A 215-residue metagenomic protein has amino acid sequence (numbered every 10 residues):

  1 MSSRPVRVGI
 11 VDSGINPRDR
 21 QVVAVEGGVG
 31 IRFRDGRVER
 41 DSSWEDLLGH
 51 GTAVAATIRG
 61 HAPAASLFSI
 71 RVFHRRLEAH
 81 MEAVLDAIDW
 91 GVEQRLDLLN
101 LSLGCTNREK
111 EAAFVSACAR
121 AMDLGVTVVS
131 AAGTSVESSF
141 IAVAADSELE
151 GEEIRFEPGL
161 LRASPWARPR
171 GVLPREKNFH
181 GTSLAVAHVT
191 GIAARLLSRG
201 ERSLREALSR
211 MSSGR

Functional and structural regions predicted by a protein language model:
M1-H61, A65, D86, R170: Active-site core segment of subtilase-fold serine proteases
R7, S66, G125-T127, S139-I141: Proline-centered loop/turn at the N-terminus of a beta-strand
V11-G14, I70-H74, L101-C105, A131-G133 (+2 more regions): Active-site-proximal beta-strand/loop segments in catalytic clefts of secreted hydrolases
D12, S135-S198: Extracellular S/T/G-rich loop segment that most often corresponds to the catalytic His/Ser-adjacent loop
D19-Q21, K110-E111, E152-E153: Short glycine-/acidic-enriched loop or helix-start segments at secondary-structure transitions that form or flank
R40-N107, T190, R199, R210-G214: Subtilisin-like peptidase catalytic core
F73-S138, K177-A187: Substrate-binding/access-modulating region of protease and related hydrolase catalytic domains
